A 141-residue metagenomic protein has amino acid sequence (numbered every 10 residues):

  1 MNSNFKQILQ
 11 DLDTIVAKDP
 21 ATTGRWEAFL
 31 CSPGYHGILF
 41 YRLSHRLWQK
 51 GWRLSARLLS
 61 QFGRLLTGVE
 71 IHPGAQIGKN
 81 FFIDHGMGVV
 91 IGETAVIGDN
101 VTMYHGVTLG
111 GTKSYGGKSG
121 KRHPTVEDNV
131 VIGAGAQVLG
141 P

Functional and structural regions predicted by a protein language model:
M1-T67: Terminal amphipathic alpha-helical/low-complexity segments used for targeting or macromolecular assembly
F29-L54, N80-G88, E93, D99-T102 (+1 more regions): Glycine-rich, small/polar surface segments that engage phosphate groups of diverse ligands
T67, H72-P73, G78-K79, D84-E93 (+6 more regions): Left-handed beta-helix
